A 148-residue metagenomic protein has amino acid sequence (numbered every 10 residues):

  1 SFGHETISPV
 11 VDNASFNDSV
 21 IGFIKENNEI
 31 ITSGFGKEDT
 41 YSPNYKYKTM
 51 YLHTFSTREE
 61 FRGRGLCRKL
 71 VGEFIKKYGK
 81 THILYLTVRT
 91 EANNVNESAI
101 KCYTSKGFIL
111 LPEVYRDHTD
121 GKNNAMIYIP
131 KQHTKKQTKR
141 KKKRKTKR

Functional and structural regions predicted by a protein language model:
S1-R58, V71, K77: Acetyl-CoA-dependent GNAT
S19, G121-I127: Short hydrophobic/aromatic beta-strand or adjacent loop that forms the aromatic wall/cage of a ligand/substrate-binding
K37-E38, I127-H133: Short beta-strand-to-coil "C-cap" segments at the C-terminal boundary of structured domains/repeats, marking
H53-R62, R89-N93: A short, internal acetyl-CoA/4′-phosphopantetheine-binding micro-motif in the GNAT/acyltransferase core
T57, G63-K77, K101, S105: Conserved acetyl-CoA-binding loop-helix of GNAT-fold acetyltransferases
Y78-A92: Conserved GNAT acetyl-CoA-binding A-motif
E91-G121: Conserved active-site alpha-helix within GNAT-family acetyltransferase domains
Q132-R148: Arg/Lys-rich, intrinsically disordered low-complexity tails that mediate electrostatic binding and condensation
